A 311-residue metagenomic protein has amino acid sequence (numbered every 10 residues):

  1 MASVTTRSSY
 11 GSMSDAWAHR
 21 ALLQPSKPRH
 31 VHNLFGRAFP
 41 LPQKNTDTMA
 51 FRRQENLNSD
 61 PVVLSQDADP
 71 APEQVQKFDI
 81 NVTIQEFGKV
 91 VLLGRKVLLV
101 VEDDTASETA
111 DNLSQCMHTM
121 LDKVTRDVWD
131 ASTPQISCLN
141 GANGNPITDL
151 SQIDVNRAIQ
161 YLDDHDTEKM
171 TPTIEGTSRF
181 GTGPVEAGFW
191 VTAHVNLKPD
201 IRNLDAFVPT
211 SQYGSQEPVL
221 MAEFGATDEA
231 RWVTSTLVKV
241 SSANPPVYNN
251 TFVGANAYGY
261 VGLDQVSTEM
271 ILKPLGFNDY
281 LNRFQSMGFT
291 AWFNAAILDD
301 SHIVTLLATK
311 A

Functional and structural regions predicted by a protein language model:
A2-G11, D15-F35, I147-T171, G188-T192 (+1 more regions): Sequence/fold signature of self-assembling virion shell proteins
R29-F87: Assembly/oligomerization interface modules of large self-assembling protein complexes
F39, T177-T182, L220-M221, L275-G276: A generic local secondary-structure boundary/capping motif
Q43, G183-V185, L281: Extracellular/periplasmic catalytic domains that process cell-envelope and extracellular macromolecules
A50-R52, L92, W190-T192: Structural recognition of the beta-strand scaffold that forms the well-ordered cores of secreted hydrolase catalytic
V82-V100: Extended, low-charge hydrophobic alpha-helical regions
V100-E175, A311: Alpha-helical scaffold segments that mediate packing/assembly in large oligomeric complexes
